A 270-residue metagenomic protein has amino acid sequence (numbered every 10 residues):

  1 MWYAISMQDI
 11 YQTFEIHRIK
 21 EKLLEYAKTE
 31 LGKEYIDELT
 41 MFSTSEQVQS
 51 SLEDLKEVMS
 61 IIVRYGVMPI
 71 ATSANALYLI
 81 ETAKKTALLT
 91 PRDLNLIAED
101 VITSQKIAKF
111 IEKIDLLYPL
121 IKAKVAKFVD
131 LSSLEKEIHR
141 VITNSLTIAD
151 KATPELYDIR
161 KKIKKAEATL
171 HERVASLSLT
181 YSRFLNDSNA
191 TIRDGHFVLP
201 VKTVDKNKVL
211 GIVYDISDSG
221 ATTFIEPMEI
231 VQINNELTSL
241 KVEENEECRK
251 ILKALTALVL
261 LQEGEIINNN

Functional and structural regions predicted by a protein language model:
W2-E155, I159, N268-N269: Conserved amphipathic alpha-helical "coupling/scaffold" segments that transmit conformational changes between domains
I19, G195, L199-T223: Gly/Lys-enriched N-terminal cap/neck module of very large, oligomeric protein machines
S43-V48, A190, H196-P200: Short, solvent-exposed polar/charged micro-motifs at secondary-structure junctions
Q49, Y78-K84, I102, K106 (+3 more regions): Extended, charged alpha-helical coiled-coil/arm scaffolds that mediate oligomerization and mechanical coupling in large
